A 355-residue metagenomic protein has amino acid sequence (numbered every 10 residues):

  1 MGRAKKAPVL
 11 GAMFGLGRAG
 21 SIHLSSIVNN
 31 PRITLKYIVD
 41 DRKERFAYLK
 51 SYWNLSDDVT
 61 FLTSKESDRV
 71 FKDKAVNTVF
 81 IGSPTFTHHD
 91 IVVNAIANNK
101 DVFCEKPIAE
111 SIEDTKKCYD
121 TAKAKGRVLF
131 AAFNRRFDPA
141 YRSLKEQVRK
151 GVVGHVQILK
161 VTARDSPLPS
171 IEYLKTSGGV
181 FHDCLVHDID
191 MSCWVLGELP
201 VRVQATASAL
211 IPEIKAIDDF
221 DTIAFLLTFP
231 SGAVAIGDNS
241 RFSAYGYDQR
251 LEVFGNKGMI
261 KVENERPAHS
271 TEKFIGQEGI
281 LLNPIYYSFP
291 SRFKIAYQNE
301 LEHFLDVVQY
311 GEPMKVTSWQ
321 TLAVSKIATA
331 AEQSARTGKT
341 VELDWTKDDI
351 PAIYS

Functional and structural regions predicted by a protein language model:
M1-S56: N-terminal Rossmann-like dinucleotide-binding module
G2-K5, I189-H269, Q298-P313, T329-A330 (+1 more regions): Contiguous beta-strand/loop segments that form the cofactor/metal-binding neighborhood of enzyme cores
T34, F289, V307-V324: Glycine- and charged-residue-rich phosphate/anionic-cofactor binding loop of Rossmann-like
V59-T121: Beta-loop-alpha module in the N-terminal Rossmann-like domain of NAD(P)-dependent dehydrogenases, especially those
I81, C104, L129-A131, K160 (+2 more regions): Hydrophobic residues in well-ordered beta-strands that form the structural core
K117-N134, G154-K160: Rossmann-fold dehydrogenase core element
R127, G154, Q333-S355: C-terminal capping/lid region of NAD(P)-dependent oxidoreductase domains
R135-A216, G338: Predominantly a Rossmann-like dinucleotide-binding segment in NAD(P)-dependent oxidoreductases
